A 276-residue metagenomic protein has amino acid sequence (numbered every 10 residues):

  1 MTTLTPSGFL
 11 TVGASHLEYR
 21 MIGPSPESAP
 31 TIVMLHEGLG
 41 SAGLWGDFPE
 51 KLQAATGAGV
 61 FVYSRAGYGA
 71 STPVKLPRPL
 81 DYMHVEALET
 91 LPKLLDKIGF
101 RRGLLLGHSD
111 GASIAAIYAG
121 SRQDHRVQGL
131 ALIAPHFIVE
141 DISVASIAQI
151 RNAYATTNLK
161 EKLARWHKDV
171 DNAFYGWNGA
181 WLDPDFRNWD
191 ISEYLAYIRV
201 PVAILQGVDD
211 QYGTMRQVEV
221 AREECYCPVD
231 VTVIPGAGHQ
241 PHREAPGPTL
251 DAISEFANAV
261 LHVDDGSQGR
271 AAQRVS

Functional and structural regions predicted by a protein language model:
V12-G23: A short loop-to-beta-strand scaffold at the N-terminal edge of the catalytic core in hydrolase folds
I22-P73: Conserved HGGG/HGGXW glycine-rich cap/lid loop of the alpha/beta-hydrolase fold
R65-R102: Active-site loop/oxyanion-hole signature of alpha/beta-hydrolase fold enzymes
R101-E140: Conserved hydrolase catalytic core segment
I198, I204-Q206: Short beta-strand/loop motif that positions the catalytic acidic residue of the alpha/beta-hydrolase fold
V200, T214-E223: Short alpha-helix in the alpha/beta-hydrolase fold that links the catalytic acid
D209-G213: Acidic catalytic loop of the alpha/beta-hydrolase fold
V229-D230, P235-S276: Catalytic active-site module of serine/aspartate enzymes centered on a nucleophile-bearing elbow/loop
